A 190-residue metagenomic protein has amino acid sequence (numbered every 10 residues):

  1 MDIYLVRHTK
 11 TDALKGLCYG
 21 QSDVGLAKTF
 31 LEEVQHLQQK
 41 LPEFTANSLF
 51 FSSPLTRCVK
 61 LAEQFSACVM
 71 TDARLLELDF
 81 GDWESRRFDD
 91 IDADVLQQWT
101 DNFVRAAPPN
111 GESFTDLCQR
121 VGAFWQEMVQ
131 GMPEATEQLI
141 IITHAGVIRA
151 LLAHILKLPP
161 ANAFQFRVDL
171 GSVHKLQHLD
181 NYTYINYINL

Functional and structural regions predicted by a protein language model:
M1-Y4, L49, E137: Extreme N-terminal starter segment of soluble prokaryotic enzymes
D2-H8, I141-I142: Short, hydrophobic/glycine-enriched beta-strand segments
V6-C68: Active-site-proximal alpha-helix that buttresses catalytic centers in soluble enzyme cores
T11, V147-I148: Short active-site segment of divalent metal-dependent hydrolases/proteases that encodes the spacing between
E43-A46, M128-Q138: Glycine-rich phosphate-binding loop signature in dinucleotide/nucleotide-binding domains
S52-S53, Q119, I142-T143: Short beta-strand scaffold positions
F65-G122: Phosphate-handling substructures
D72, L78-D90, E134-E137, A153-L190: Acidic, low-complexity terminal tails and accessory targeting/binding regions of phosphate-metabolizing enzymes
